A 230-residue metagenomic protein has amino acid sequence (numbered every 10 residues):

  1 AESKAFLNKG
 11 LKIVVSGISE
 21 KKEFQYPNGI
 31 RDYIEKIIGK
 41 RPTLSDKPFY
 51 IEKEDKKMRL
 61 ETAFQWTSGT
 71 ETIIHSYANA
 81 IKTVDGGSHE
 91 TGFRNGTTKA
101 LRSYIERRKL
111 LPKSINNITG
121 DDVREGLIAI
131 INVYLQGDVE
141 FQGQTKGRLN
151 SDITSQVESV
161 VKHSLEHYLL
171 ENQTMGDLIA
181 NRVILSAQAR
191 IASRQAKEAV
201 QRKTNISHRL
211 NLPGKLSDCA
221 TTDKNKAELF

Functional and structural regions predicted by a protein language model:
E2-F230: GHKL-family ATPase ATP-binding module
